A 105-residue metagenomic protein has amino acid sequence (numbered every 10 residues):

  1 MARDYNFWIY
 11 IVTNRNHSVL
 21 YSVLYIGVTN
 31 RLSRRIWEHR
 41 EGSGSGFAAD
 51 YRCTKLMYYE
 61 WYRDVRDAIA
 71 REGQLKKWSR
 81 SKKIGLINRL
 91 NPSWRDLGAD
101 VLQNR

Functional and structural regions predicted by a protein language model:
M1-S45, A49-W61, R66-G73, L86 (+1 more regions): GIY-YIG nuclease catalytic motif and its immediate N-terminal context
K77-R80: A common structural junction motif
